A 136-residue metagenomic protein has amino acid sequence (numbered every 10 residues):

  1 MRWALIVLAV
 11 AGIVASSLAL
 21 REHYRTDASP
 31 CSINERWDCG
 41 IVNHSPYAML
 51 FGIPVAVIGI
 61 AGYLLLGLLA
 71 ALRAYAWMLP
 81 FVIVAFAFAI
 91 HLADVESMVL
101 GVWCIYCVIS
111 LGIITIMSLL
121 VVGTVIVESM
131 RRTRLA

Functional and structural regions predicted by a protein language model:
M1-A136: Membrane-interfacial helix-loop segments of redox and metal-homeostasis proteins, especially TM-loop-TM junctions
